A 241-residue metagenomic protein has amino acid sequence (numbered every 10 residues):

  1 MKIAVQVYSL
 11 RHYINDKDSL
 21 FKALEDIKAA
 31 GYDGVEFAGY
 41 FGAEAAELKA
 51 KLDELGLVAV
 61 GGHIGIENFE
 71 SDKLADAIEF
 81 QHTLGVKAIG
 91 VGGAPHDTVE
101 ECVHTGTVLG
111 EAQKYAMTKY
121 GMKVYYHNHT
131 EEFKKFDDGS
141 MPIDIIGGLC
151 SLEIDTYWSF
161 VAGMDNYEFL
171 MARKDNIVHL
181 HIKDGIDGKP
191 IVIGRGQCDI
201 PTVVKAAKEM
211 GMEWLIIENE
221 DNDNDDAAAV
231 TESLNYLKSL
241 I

Functional and structural regions predicted by a protein language model:
K2-Y32, F41-A43: Conserved N-terminal beta1-alpha1 strand-loop-helix module at the mouth
I3-V7, V35-F37, A59-I64, I89-V91 (+4 more regions): Hydrophobic faces of well-ordered beta-strands that scaffold small-molecule active sites in alpha/beta enzyme cores
Q6-L10, A38-Y40, I64-E67, G93-H96 (+4 more regions): Active-site beta-loop-alpha junctions enriched in small/polar residues
E25, A29-G31, K51-E54, V58-V60 (+3 more regions): Active-site acidic/histidine proton-transfer and metal-coordination neighborhood in alpha/beta enzyme cores
Y32-L52: Glycine-rich, proline-tolerant flexible connector loops at the mouths of alpha/beta enzymes
V35, K119-Q197, V204: Acidic/histidine-rich catalytic cores of soluble enzymes
G196-V204, M210-E218: H/E-rich (His + Asp/Glu) clusters that bind or coordinate divalent metals
D225-I241: C-terminal helical cap(s) of enzyme catalytic domains, especially alpha/beta-barrels
